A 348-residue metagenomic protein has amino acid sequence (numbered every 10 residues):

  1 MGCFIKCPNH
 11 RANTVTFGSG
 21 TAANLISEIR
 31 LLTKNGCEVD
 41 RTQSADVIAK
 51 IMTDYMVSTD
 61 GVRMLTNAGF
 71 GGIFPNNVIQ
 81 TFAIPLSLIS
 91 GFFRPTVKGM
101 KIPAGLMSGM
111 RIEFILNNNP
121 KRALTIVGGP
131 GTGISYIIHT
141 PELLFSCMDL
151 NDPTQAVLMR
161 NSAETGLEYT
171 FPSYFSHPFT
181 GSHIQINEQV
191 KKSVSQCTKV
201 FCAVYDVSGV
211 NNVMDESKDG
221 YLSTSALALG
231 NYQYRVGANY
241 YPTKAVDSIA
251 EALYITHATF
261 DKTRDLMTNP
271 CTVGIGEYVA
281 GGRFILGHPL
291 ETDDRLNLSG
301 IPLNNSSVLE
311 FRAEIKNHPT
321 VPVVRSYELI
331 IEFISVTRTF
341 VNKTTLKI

Functional and structural regions predicted by a protein language model:
M1-I348: Short, low-complexity Pro/Thr/Gly
